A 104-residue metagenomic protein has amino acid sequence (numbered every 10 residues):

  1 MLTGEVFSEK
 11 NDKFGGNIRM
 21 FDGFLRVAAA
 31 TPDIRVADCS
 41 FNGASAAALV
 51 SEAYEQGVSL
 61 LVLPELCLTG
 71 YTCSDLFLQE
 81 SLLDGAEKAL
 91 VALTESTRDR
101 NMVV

Functional and structural regions predicted by a protein language model:
L2, E9-V104: Hydrophobic structural segments
